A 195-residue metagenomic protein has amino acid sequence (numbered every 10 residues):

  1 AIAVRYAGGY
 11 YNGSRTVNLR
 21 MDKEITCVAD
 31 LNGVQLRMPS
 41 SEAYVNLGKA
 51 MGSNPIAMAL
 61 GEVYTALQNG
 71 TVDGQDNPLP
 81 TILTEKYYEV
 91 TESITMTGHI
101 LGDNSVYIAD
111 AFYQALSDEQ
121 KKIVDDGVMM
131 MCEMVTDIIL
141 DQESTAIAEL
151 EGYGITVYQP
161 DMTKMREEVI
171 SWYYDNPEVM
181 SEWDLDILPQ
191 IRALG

Functional and structural regions predicted by a protein language model:
A1-G195: N-terminal secretory/targeting leader peptides
